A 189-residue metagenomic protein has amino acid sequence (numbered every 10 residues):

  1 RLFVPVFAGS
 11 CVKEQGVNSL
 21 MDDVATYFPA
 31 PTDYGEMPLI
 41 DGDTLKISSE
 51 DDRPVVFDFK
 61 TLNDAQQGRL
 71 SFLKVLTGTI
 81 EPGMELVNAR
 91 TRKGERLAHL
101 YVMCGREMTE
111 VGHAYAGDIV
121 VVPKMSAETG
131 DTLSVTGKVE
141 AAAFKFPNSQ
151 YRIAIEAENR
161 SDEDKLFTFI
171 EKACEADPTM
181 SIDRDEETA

Functional and structural regions predicted by a protein language model:
R1-A189: Structural and coupling elements of P-loop NTPases
